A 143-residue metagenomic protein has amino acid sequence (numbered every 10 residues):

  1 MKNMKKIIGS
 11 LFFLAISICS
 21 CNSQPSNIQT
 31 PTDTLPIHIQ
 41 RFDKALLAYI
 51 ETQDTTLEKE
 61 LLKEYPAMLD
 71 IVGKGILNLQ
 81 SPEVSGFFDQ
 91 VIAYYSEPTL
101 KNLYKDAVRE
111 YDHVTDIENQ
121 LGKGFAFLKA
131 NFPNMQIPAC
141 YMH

Functional and structural regions predicted by a protein language model:
M1-I7: Positively charged n-region of N-terminal signal peptides that target proteins for export
N3, N22, N27, N78 (+3 more regions): Detector for Asparagine
I7-I16: Sec-dependent N-terminal signal peptides
I18-S20: C-terminal motif of bacterial Sec signal peptides marking the signal peptidase cleavage site
N22-A93: N-terminal mature-domain "stem" immediately C-terminal to a signal peptide or N-terminal signal-anchor/transmembrane
Q90-H143: Acidic/His-rich structured neighborhood in mature extracellular/periplasmic domains
